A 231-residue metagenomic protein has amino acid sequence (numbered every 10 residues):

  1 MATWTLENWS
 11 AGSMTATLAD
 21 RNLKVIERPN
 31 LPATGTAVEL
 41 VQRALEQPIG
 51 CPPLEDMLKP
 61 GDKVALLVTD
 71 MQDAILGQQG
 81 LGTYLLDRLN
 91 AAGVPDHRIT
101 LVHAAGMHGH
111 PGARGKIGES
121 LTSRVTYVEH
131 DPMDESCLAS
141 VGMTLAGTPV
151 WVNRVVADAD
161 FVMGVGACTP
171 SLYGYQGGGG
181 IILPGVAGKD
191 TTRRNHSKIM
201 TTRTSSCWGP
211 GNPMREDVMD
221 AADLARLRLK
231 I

Functional and structural regions predicted by a protein language model:
M1-R43: N-terminal amphipathic/basic leader segments beginning at the initiator methionine
I49-A65, G93-D96: Glycine-rich phosphate/diphosphate-binding loops that line cofactor/substrate pockets in enzymes
K63, P95-T100, F161, L229-K230: Residues at the starts of beta-strands that form the adenosine-phosphate
K63-I75, T100-G106: Short glycine-rich or small-residue beta-strand-to-loop segments that form or flank ligand, phosphate, metal/Fe-S
A74-V94: Histidine-anchored nucleotide/phosphate-binding helix
Q78-L85, G115-G118, Q176-I181: "Short basic amphipathic alpha-helical interaction patches in structured regions
R88, I99-G142: Long, charge-dense
R124-I231: Conserved, well-structured core segments that form the ligand-binding/active-site neighborhood of functional domains
